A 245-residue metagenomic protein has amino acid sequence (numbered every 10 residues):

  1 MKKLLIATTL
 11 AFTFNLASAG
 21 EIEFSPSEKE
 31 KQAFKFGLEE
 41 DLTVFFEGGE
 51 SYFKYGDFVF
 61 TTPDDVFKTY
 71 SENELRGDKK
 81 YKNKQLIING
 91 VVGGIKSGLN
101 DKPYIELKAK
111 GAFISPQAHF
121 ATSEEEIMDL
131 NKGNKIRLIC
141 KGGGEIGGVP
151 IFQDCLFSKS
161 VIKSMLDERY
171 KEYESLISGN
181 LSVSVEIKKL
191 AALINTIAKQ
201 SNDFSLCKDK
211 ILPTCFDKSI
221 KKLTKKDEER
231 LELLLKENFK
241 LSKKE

Functional and structural regions predicted by a protein language model:
L4-F14: Sec-dependent N-terminal signal peptides
G20-E245: OB-fold and OB-like single-stranded nucleic-acid-recognition modules and their adjacent interaction interfaces
